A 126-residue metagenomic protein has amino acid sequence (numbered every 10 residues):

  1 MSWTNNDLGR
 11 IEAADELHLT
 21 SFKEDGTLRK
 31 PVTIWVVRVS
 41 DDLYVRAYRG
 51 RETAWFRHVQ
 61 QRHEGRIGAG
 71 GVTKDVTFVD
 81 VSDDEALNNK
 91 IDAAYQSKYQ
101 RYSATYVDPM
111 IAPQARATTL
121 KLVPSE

Functional and structural regions predicted by a protein language model:
M1-H18, E85: Extreme N-terminal tail/first-helix region
M1-W3, R29-W35, T73-D80: Short low-complexity stretches enriched in small and charged residues
W3-T4, A14, V37, V45 (+3 more regions): A generic structural signal for ordered alpha-helices
N5, T27-R29, H63-E64: Short hydrophobic/aromatic-rich motifs at helix boundaries and adjacent loops
N5-D7, F22-K23, V107-P109: Short, P/G- and charge-enriched loop/turn segments at secondary-structure junctions
L8-G9, W35, M110-A112: Short secondary-structure boundary/capping segments
A14-R49, R57: Short beta-strand segments
G50-S125: Short, structured beta-strand-loop surface elements
